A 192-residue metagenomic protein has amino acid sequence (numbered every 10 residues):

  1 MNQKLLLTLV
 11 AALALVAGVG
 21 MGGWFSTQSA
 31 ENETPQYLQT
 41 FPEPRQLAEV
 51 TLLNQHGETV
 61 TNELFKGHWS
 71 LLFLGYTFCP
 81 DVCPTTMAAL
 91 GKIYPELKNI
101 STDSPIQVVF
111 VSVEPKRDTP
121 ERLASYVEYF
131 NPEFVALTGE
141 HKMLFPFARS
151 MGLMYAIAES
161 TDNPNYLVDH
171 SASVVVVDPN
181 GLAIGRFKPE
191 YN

Functional and structural regions predicted by a protein language model:
M1-E49: N-terminal targeting signals for export/organelle localization
Q36-L72: Short extracytoplasmic
V60-T86, L90: Short active-site neighborhood of thiol/selenol oxidoreductases, capturing the structured segment around
H68, M87-F110, E128: Conserved helix-turn-beta segment immediately C-terminal to the redox Cys motif in thioredoxin-like folds
P84-Y94, P120, A124, H141 (+1 more regions): Extracytoplasmic/secreted envelope proteins and their assembly/folding machinery, especially bacterial periplasmic
D103-D118, E133-K142: Thiol-based oxidoreductase modules, predominantly thioredoxin-like and allied folds used for disulfide exchange
A124-S171: Short, internal strand/loop/helix patches that form the active-site neighborhood or redox-interaction surface
T161-N192: Thiol-/selenol-based redox modules, centered on thioredoxin-like and closely related oxidoreductase domains
